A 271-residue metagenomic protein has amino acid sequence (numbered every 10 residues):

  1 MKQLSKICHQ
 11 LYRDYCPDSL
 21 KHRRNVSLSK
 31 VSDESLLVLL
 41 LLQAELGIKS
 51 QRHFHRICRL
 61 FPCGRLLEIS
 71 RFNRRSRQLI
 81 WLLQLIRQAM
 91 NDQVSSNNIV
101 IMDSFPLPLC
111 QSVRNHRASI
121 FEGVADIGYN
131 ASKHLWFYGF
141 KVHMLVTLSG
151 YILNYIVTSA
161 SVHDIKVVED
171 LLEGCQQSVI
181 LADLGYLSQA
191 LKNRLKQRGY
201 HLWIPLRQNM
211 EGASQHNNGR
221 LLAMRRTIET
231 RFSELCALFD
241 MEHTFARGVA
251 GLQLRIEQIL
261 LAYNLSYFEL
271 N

Functional and structural regions predicted by a protein language model:
M1-N271: Short alpha-helical elements
